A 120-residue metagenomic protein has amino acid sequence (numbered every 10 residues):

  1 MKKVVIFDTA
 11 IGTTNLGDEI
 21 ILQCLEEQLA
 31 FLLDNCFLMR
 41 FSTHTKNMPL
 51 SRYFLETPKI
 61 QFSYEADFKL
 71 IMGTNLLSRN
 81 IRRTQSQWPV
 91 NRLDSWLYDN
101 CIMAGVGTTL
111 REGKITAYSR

Functional and structural regions predicted by a protein language model:
K2-R120: Aromatic- and Gly/Pro-rich donor/ligand-binding loops that form nucleotide- or phosphate-bearing donor binding pockets
